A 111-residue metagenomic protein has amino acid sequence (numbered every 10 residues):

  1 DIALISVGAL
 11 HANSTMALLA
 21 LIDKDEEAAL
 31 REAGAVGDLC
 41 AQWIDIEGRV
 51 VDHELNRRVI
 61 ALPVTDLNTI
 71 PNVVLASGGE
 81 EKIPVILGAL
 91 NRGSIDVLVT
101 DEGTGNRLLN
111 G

Functional and structural regions predicted by a protein language model:
D1-G111: Conserved phosphate- and dinucleotide-binding cores of soluble alpha/beta proteins, encompassing both enzyme active
